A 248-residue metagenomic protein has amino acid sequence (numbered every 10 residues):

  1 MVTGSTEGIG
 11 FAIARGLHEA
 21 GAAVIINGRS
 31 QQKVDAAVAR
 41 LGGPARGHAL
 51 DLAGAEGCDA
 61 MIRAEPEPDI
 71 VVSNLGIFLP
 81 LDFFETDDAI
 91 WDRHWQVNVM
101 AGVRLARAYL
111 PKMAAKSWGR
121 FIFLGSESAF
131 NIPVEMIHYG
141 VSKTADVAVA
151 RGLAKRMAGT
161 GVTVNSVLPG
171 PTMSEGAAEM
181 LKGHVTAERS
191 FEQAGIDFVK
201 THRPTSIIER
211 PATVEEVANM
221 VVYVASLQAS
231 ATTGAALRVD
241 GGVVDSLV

Functional and structural regions predicted by a protein language model:
T6-E7: Conserved glycine-rich cofactor-binding loop
R63, F78-D92, E135-H138, A178 (+1 more regions): Conserved mid-core segment of classical short-chain dehydrogenase/reductases
I77, F84-V103, I122, D146 (+1 more regions): Catalytic Tyr-X3-Lys loop
A106, S142, A150: Active-site helix of classical SDR
P111, K155-R156, S230: Alpha-helical segment proximal to the catalytic Tyr-Lys
S126: Residue(s) in the substrate-gating loop at a strand-loop-helix junction that position the organic substrate next
N131, V222, T233-V248: Short C-terminal tail/terminal secondary-structure segment of NAD(P)H-dependent dehydrogenase/reductase domains
A158, T163, T232-G234: Short, small/polar-rich loop/turn modules that mediate ligand/substrate recognition or access, typified
